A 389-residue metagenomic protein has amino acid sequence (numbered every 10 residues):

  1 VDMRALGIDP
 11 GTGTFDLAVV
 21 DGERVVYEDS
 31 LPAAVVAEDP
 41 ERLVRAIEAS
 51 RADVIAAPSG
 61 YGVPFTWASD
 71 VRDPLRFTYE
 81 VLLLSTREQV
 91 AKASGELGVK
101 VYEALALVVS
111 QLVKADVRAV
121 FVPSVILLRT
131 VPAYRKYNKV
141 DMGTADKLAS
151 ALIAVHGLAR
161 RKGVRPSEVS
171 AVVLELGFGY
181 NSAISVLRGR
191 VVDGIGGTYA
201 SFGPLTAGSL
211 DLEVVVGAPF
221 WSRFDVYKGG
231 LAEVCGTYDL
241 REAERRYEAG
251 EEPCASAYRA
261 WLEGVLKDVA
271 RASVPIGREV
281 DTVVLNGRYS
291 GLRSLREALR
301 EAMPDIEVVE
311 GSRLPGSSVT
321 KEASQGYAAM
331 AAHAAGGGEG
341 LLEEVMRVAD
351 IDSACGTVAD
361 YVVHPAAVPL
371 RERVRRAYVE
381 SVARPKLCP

Functional and structural regions predicted by a protein language model:
V1-E28, P58, V169-G194: Gly/Thr-rich phosphate-binding beta-strand-loop-beta motif of the actin/hexokinase/Hsp70
R45-V54, R161-R165, L266-T282: Phosphate/pyrophosphate-binding loops at sites that engage ATP/ADP/AMP, CoA/4′-phosphopantetheine, polyphosphate
R51-K139: Short beta-strand-loop/turn "lid" adjacent to the catalytic site in phosphate-handling enzymes
V113-V191: ATP-dependent carbohydrate kinase catalytic cores
V140-R165, R188-A249: Glycine-rich phosphate-binding loop plus the immediately following alpha-helix
V226-E279: Adenine-nucleotide phosphate-binding core of ATP-dependent small-molecule kinases
V280-A302: Glycine-rich phosphate-binding loops at beta-strand->alpha-helix junctions
D305-C388: Glycine-rich phosphate-binding/hydrolytic loop that grips phosphoryl groups
